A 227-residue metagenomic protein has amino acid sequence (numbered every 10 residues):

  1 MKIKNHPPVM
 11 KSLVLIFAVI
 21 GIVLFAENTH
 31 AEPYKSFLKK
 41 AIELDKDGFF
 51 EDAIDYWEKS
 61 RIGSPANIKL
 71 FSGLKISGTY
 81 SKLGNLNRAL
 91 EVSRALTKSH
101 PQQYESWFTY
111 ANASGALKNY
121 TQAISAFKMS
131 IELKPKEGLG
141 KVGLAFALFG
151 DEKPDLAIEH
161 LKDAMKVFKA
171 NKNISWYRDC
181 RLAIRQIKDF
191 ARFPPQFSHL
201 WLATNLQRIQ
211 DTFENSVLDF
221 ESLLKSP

Functional and structural regions predicted by a protein language model:
P33-Y34, N67-L70, Y104-E105, G138-L139 (+1 more regions): Helix-start (N-cap) detector for alpha-helical repeat units in TPR-like alpha-solenoids, especially tetratricopeptide
K46-D47, K82, A116-L117, G150-D151 (+2 more regions): Register position in tetratricopeptide repeats
G63-P65, S99, L133, V167 (+1 more regions): Structural marker of alpha-solenoid helical repeat scaffolds
G73-K75, T109, G143, W176-Y177 (+1 more regions): Canonical tetratricopeptide repeat
F168-P227: Terminal, low-structured helical/coil segments at or just beyond the last alpha-helical repeat
